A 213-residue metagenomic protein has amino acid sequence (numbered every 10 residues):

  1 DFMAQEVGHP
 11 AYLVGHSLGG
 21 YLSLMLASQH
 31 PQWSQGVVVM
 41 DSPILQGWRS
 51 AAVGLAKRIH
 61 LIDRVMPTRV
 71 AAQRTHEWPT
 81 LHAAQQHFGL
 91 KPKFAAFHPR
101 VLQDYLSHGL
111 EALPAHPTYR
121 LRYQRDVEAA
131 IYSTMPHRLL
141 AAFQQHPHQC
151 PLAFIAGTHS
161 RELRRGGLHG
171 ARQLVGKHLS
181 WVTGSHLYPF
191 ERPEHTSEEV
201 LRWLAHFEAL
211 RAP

Functional and structural regions predicted by a protein language model:
D1-A11: Conserved acidic catalytic loop of the alpha/beta-hydrolase fold
M3, T196, V200, L204: Hydrophobic "lid"/C-terminal helical patch of Rossmann-like NAD(P)-dependent dehydrogenase/epimerase domains
H9-G54: Conserved hydrolase catalytic core segment
S50-A115: Helix-rich cap/lid subdomain of alpha/beta-hydrolase
R100, S107-R172: Conserved serine/cysteine hydrolase catalytic core
R172-H186: Catalytic histidine neighborhood in serine/cysteine hydrolases with alpha/beta-hydrolase-type architecture
G184-S197: Catalytic histidine-centered segment of alpha/beta-hydrolase-like enzymes
